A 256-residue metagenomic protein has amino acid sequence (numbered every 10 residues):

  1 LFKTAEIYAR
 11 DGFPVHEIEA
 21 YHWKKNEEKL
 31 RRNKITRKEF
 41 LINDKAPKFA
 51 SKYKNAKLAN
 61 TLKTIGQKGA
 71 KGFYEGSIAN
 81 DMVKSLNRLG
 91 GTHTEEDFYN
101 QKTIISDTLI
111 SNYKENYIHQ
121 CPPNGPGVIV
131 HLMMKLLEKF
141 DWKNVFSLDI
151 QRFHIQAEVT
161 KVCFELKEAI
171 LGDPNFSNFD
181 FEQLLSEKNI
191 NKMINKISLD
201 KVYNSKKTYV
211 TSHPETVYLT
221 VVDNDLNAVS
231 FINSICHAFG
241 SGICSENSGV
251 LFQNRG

Functional and structural regions predicted by a protein language model:
L1-G69, F73-E75, A79-G125, L185-S186 (+1 more regions): Noncatalytic scaffold domains of N-terminal-nucleophile
A56-T64, K135-L136, V222-F231: Active-site-proximal alpha-helical segments within enzyme catalytic domains
K57, I110-N112, Y117-Q120, T216-V221 (+2 more regions): Structured core elements
Y74-E75, D97-F98, S147-D149, N233-S234 (+1 more regions): Composition- and surface-driven signal marking solvent-exposed, interaction-prone regions in large proteins
A79-N80, L86, G90-T92, I235-R255: Active/binding-pocket-proximal capping segment
H119-G127, T216-T220, I232-I243: Glycine-rich phosphate/pyrophosphate-binding beta-alpha loops
L132: Protein kinase glycine-rich loop
W142-I235, S248, R255: Internal maturation/activation junctions in enzymes
